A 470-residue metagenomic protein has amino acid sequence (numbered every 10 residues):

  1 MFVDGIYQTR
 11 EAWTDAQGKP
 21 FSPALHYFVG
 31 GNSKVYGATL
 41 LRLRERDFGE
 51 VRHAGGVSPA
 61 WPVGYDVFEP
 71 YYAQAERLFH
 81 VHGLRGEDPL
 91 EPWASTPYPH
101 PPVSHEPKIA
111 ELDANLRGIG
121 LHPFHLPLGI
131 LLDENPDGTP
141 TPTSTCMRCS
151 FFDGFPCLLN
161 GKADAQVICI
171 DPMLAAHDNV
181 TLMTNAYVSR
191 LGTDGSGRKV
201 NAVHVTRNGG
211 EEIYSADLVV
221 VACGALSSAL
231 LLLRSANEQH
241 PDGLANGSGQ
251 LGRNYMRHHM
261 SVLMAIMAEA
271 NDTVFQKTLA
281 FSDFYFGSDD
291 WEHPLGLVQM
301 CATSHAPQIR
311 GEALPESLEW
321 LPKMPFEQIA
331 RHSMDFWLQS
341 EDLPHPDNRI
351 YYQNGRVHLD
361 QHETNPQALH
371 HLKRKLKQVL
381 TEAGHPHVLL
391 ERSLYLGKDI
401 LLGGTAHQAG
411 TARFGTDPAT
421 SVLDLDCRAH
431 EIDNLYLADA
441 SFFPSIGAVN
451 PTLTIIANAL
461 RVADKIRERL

Functional and structural regions predicted by a protein language model:
M1-I6, W13-G18, T39, R52-N185 (+2 more regions): Conserved redox-cofactor binding core of oxidoreductases
Q8-L25, V29-N32, Y36, R42 (+5 more regions): FAD cofactor-binding and catalytic pocket of flavoenzymes
T9-R10, L126, R148-F152, M183 (+4 more regions): A glycine-rich dinucleotide-binding beta-alpha-beta segment and adjacent secondary-structure elements that constitute
G37, S445-I466: A conserved FAD-binding loop/helix module that cradles the flavin
L43-D47, Y72-G86, G120, G195 (+8 more regions): A generic secondary-structure signal for well-formed alpha-helical elements
V57, K162, D217, L244 (+2 more regions): Alpha-helix N-cap/helix-initiation motif
V63-Q74, Q367, H371-Q378, R461: A non-catalytic, amphipathic alpha-helix used as a structural packing/dimerization or gating element in enzyme scaffolds
N160, L174-N179, A186, R190-D194 (+4 more regions): Glycine-rich loop(s) and the adjacent beta-strand/alpha-helix scaffold that form part
